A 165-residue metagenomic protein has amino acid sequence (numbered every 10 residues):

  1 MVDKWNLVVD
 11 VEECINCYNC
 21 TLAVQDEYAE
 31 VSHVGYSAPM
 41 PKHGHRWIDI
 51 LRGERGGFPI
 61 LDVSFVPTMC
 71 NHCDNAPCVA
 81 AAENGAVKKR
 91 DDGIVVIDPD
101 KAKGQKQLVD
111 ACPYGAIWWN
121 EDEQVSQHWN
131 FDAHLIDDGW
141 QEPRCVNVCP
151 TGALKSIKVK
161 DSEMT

Functional and structural regions predicted by a protein language model:
M1-T165: Non-ligating segments of multi-cofactor redox enzymes
